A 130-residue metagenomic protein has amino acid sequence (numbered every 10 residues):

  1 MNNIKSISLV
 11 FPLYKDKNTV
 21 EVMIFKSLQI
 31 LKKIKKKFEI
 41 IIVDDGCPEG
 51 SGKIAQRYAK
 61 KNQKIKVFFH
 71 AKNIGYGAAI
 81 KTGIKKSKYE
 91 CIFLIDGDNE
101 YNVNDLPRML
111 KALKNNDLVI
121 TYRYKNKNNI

Functional and structural regions predicted by a protein language model:
M1-Q29, K36: N-proximal low-complexity "stem/linker" segments adjacent to membrane-targeting elements
N18-V22, E49-R57: Acidic helix N-cap motif at the loop->helix transition within catalytic regions of sugar-transfer enzymes
L31-K36, Y58-K64: Short helix-capping segments at alpha-helix termini
K36-C47, F68-H70: Short beta-strand/loop segment that forms part of the nucleotide-sugar
D44-G52, N99: A conserved acidic beta->alpha catalytic loop
F68-K86, C91, E100-I130: Acceptor/aglycone-binding surface of glycosyltransferases and processive sugar-polymer synthases
